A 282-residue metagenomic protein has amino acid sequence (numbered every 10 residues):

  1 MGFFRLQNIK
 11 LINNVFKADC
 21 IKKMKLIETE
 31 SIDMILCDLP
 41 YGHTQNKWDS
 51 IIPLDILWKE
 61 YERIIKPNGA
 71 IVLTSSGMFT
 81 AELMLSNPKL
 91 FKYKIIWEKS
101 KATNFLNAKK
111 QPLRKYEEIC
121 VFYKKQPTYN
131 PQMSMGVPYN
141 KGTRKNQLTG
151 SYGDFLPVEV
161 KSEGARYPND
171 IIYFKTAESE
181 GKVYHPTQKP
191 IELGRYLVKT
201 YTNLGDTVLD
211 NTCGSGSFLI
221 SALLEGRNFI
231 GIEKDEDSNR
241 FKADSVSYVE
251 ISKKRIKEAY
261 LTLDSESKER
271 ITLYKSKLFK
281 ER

Functional and structural regions predicted by a protein language model:
G2-I232, E236-S245, V249: Core catalytic lobe of class I
F4-M24, K254-R282: S-adenosyl-L-methionine
